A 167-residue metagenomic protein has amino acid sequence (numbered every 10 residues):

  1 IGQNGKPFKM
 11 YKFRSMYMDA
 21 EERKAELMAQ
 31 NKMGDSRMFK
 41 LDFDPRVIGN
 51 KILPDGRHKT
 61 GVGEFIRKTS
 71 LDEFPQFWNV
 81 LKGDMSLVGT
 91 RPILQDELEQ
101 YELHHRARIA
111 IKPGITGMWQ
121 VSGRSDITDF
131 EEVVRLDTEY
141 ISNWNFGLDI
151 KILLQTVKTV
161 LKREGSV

Functional and structural regions predicted by a protein language model:
I1-V167: Conserved small/aromatic sequence motifs within transmembrane helices
